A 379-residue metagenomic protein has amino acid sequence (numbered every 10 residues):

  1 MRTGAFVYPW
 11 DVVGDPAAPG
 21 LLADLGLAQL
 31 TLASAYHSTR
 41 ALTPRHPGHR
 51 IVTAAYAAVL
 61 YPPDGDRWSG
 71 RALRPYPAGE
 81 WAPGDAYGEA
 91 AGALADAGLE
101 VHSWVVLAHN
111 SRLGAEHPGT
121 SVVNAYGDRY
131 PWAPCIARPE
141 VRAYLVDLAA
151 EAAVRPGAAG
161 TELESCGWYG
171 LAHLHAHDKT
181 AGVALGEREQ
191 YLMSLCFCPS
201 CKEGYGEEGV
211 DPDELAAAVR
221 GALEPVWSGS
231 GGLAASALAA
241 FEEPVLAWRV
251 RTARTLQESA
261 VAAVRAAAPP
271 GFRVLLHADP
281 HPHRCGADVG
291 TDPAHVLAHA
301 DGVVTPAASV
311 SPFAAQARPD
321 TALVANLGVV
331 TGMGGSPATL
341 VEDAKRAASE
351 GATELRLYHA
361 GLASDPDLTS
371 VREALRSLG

Functional and structural regions predicted by a protein language model:
G4-V12, G65-G84, D128-A143, E242-T252 (+2 more regions): The substrate-binding groove and active-site-proximal loops of carbohydrate-active enzymes, especially glycoside
F6, H102-P156: Active-site-adjacent "subsite" loops/lids of carbohydrate-active enzymes
W10-D24, P139-A153, R284-A298, S336-R346: Short, acidic/polar
P16-T43, E151-G160, A294-P306, R346-E354: Catalytic domains of carbohydrate-active enzymes, especially glycoside hydrolases
T31-A57, P83-G127, G160-W168: Glycine-rich, aromatic-flanked loop segments that form ligand/cofactor-binding clefts across common enzyme folds
R40-P83, G114-I136, A176-A240: Aromatic- and acidic-residue-enriched carbohydrate-binding clefts of CAZyme catalytic domains
L42-S69, G206-G335, D343: Glycoside hydrolase catalytic-domain groove-lining segments
A300-F313, L327-G379: Substrate-binding cleft of secreted/luminal carbohydrate-active enzymes
